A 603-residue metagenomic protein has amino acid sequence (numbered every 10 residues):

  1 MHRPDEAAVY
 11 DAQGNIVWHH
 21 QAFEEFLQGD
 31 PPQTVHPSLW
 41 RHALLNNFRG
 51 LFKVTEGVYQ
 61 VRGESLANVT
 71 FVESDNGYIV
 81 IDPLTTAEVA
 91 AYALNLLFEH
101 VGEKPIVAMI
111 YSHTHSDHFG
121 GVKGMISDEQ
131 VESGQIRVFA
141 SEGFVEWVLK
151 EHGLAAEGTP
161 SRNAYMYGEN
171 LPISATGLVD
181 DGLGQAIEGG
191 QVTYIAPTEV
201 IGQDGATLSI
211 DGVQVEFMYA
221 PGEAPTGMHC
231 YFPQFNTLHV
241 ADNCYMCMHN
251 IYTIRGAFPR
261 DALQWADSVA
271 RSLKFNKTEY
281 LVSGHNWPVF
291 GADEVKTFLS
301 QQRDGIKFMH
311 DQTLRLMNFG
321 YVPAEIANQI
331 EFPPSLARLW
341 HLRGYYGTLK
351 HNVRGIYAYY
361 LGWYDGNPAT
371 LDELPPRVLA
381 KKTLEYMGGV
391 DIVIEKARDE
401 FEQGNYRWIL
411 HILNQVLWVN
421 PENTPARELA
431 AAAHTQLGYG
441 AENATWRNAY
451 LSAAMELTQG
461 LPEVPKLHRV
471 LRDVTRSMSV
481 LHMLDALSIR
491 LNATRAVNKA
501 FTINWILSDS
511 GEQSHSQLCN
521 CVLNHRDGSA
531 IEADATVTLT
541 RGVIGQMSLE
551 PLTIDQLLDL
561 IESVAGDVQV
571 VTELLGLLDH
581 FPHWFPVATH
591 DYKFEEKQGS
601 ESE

Functional and structural regions predicted by a protein language model:
M1-W40, A156-I187, L273-Y280, P288-H482: Accessory terminal helices/loops
L44-K104, H229-F232, N236-D242: Conserved beta-strand hairpin/beta-sheet module of binuclear metal-dependent hydrolase folds, prominently
K53, E146-Y219, Q264-L273: Metallo-beta-lactamase
V54-Q60, G205, G212-E216, A496-N504: Short, hydrophobic/aromatic-rich segments at coil-to-beta transitions
G57, V72, D82, L97 (+9 more regions): Divalent metal-coordination and catalytic microenvironments
N76-G77, E88-F139, G202, L417: Active-site metal-binding motif and surrounding structural segment of the metallo-beta-lactamase
G77-Y78, T85-A87, G189, T193-E199 (+2 more regions): Metallo-beta-lactamase
K396-D399, N405-H411, Q415-W418, E422 (+2 more regions): Feature captures hydrophobic
